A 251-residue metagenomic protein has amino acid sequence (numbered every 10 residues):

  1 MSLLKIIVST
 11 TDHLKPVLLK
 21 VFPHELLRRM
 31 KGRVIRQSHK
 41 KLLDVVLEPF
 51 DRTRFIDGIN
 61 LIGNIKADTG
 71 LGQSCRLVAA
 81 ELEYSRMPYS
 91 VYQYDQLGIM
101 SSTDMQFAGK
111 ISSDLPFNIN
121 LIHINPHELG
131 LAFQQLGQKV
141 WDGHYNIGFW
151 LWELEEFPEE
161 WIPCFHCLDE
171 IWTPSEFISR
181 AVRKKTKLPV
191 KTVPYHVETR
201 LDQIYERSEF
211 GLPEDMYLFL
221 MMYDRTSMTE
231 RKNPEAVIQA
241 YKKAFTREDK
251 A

Functional and structural regions predicted by a protein language model:
S2-I124: N-terminal pre-catalytic "stem/leader" segment of glycosyltransferase-like enzymes
L27-H39, V190-I204: Long, contiguous juxta-domain segments that are non-catalytic but functionally important
L43-L47, N60-I62, Q93-A181: Extended catalytic core of nucleotide-activated donor transferases of GT-like folds
I56, P116-F117, G143, E214-M216 (+1 more regions): A general structural motif
I65-A67, W152, R225: Residue-level signal for short, function-critical loop segments
Q73-E81, Y89, T199-A251: Conserved catalytic-core segment of nucleotide-activated headgroup transferases in glycan assembly
Y89, N146, P189-V190, A251: Hydrophobic anchor at the start of a short beta-strand that flanks the dinucleotide cofactor-binding loop
D169-R180, K187-D202: Donor nucleotide-sugar binding/catalytic pocket of nucleotide-sugar-dependent glycosyltransferases
